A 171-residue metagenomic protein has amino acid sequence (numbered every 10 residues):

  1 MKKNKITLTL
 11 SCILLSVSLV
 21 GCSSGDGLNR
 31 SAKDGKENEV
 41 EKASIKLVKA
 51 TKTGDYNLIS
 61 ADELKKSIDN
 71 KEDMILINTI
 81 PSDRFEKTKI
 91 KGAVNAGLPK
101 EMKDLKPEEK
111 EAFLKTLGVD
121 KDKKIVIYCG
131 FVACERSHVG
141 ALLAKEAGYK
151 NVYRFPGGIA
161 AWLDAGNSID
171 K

Functional and structural regions predicted by a protein language model:
M1-L10: Bacterial N-terminal signal peptides that target proteins for export
S11-L15, L19-L76, S82-K87: Flexible, polar/low-complexity N-terminal or interdomain linker segments that lie immediately upstream of folded
V48-D55, L98-K103, G130-V132: Second-shell loop/turn segments in exported
T53, K71, I90, D120 (+2 more regions): Short, well-ordered coil/turn elements that cap or connect secondary structure elements
K66-I127: Positively charged, proline/Ser/Thr-rich regional signature most characteristic of the Rhodanese/CDC25-like
K87-K89, H138-G140, A165: Short, solvent-exposed loop/turn and secondary-structure capping segments
E111-P156, A161: Catalytic cysteine-centered active loop of the rhodanese-like fold, especially the PTP/DSP P-loop
G166-K171: Active-site neighborhoods of enzymes that stabilize oxyanions during catalysis
